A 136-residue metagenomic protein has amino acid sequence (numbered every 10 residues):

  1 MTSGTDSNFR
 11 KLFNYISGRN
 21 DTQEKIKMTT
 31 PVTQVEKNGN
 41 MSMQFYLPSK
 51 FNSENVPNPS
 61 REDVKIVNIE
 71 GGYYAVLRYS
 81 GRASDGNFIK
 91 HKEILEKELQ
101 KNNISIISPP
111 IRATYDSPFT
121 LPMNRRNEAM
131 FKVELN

Functional and structural regions predicted by a protein language model:
M1-N136: A solvent-exposed interaction/effector surface
